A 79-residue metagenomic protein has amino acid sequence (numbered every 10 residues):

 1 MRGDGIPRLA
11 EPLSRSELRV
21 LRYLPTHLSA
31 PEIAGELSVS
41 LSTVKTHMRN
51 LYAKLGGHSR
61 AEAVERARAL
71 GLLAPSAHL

Functional and structural regions predicted by a protein language model:
M1-R22, A74-L79: Regulatory hinge/linker segments at domain boundaries that couple sensory/effector modules to output domains
G3-G5, G35, G56-G57, G71: Residue-identity detector for glycine
R19, H27-E62: Recognition helix of helix-turn-helix DNA-binding domains
R22-T26, R68: Short, locally clustered residues in the helix-turn-helix/winged-helix DNA-binding domain
A53-L79: Basic, Lys/Arg-enriched C-terminal extension of HTH/homeodomain DNA-binding domains
